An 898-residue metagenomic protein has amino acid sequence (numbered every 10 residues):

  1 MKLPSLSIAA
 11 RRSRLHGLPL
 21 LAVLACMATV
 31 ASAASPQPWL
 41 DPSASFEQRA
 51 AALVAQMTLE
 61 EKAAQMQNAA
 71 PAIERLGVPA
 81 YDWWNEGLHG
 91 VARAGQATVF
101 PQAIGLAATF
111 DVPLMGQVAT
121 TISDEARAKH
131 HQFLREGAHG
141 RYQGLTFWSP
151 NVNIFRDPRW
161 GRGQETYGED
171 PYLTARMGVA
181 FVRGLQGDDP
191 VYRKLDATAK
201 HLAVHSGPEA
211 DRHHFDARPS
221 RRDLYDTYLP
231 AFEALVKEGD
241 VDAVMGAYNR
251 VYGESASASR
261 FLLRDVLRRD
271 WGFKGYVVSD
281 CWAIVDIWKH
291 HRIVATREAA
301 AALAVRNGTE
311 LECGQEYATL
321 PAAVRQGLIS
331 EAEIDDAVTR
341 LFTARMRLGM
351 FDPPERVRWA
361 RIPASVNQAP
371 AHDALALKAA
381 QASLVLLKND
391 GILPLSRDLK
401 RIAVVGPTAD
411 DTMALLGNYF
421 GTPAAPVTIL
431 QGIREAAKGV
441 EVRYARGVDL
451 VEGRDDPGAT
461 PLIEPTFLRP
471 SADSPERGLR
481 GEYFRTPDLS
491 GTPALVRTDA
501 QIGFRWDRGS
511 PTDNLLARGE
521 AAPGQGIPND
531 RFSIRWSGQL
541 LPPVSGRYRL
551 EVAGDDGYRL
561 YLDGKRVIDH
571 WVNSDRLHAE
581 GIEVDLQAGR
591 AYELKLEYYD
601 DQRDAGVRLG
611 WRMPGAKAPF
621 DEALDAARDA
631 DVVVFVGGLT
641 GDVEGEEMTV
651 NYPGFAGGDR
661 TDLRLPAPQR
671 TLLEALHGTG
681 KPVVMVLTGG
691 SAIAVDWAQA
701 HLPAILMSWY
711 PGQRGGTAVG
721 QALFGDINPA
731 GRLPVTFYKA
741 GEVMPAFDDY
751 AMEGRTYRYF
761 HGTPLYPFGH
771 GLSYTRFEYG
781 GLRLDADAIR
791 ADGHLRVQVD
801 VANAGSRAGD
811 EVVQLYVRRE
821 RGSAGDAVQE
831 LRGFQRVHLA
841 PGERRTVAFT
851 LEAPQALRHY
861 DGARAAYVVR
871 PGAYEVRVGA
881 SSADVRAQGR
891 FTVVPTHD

Functional and structural regions predicted by a protein language model:
K2-L20: Bacterial N-terminal signal peptides that target proteins for export
A9-R14, M27, W84-G87, A97: N-terminal processing/targeting junctions
G17-V30: Bacterial N-terminal signal peptides
S32-R547, A553-D556, L562-K565, N573-H859 (+1 more regions): Glycoside hydrolase catalytic-domain context in secreted enzymes
A865: Extracellular/periplasmic metallocenter environments
D884-D898: Short beta-strand elements
